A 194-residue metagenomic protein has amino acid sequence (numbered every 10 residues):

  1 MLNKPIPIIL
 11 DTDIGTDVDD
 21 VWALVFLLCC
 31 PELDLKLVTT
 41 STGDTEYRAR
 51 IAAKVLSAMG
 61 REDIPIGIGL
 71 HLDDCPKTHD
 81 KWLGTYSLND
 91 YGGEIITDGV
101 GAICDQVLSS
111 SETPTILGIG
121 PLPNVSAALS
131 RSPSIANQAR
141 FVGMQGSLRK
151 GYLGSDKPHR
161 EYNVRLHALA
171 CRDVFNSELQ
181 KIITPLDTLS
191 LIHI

Functional and structural regions predicted by a protein language model:
M1-I192: N-terminal acidic, glycine/proline-rich low-complexity segments
